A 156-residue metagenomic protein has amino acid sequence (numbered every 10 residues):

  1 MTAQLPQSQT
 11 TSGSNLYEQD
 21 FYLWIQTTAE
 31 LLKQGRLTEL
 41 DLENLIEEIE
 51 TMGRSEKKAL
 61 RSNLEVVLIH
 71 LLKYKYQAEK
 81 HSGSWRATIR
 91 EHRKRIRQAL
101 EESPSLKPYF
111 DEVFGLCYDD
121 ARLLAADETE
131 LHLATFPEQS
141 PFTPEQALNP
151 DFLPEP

Functional and structural regions predicted by a protein language model:
M1-P156: Surface/interface-facing alpha-helical segments and adjacent flexible terminal/loop regions used for partner/assembly
